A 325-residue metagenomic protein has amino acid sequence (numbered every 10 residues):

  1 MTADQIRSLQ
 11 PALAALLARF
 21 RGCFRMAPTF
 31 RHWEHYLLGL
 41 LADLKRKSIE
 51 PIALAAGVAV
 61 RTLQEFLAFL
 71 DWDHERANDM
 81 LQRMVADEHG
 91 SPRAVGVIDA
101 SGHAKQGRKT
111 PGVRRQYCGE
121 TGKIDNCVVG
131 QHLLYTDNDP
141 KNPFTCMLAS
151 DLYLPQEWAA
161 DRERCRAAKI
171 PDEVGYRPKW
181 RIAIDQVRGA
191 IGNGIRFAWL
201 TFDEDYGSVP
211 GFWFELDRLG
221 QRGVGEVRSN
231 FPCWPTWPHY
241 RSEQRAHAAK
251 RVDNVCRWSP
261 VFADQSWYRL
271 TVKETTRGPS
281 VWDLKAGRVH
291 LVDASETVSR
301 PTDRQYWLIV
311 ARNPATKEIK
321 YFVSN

Functional and structural regions predicted by a protein language model:
T2-L200, D205-P232, A248-V252: Conserved, well-structured functional cores that handle cations and Mg-NTP chemistry
A14, N138-R164, A168, D172 (+2 more regions): An anionic, glycine-rich sequence signature occurring as long contiguous blocks
